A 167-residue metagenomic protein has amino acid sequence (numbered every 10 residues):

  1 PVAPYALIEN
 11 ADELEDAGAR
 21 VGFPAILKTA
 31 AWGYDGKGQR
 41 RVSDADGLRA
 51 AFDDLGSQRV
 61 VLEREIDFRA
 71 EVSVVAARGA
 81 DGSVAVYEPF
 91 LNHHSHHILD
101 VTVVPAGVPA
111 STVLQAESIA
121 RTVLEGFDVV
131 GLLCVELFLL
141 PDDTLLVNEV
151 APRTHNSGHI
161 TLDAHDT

Functional and structural regions predicted by a protein language model:
P1-R40: A conserved helix-loop-beta module that forms one wall/lid of the active-site cleft in ATP-utilizing catalytic domains
A3, E63, N148: Short pocket-lining segment of the protein kinase catalytic domain that shapes the ATP-binding cleft
E15, S118-R121, T167: Amphipathic alpha-helical segments that line or abut small-molecule/effector binding pockets and mediate allosteric
A31, L139, P152: Short, glycine/acidic-enriched loop or turn micro-motifs at the edges of active sites
G38, V42-V135, L139-P141: Internal nucleotide-binding/catalytic subdomain
F90-H93, V150-T154: Short beta->alpha transition motifs characteristic of CBS
D143-L146: Conserved protein kinase catalytic/activation segment
A151-D166: Glycine-rich phosphate/pyrophosphate-binding beta-alpha loops
